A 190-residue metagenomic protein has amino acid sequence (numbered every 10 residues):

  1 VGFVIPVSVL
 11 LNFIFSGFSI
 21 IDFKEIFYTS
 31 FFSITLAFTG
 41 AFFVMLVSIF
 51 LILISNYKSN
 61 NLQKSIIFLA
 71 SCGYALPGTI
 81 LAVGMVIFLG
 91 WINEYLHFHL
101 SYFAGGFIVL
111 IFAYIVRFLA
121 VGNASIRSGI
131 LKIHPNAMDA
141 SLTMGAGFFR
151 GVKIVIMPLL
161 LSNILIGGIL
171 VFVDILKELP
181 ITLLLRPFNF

Functional and structural regions predicted by a protein language model:
I5-N12, L46-L51, I80, V109-F112 (+3 more regions): Membrane-embedded alpha-helices of multi-pass transport/permease systems
V7-F43, K58-Q63: Periplasmic/extracellular loop-to-transmembrane helix junction in inner-membrane transport proteins
S16, I20-Y28, N61-S65, T79-V116 (+3 more regions): Membrane-interfacial helix termini and adjacent extracytoplasmic/periplasmic loops of multi-pass transporters
S30, S55, C72, S128 (+1 more regions): Short hydrophobic faces within alpha-helices
G40-A70, A137, G151-V155: Transmembrane-helix boundary motif in ABC transporter permease subunits
V116, N123-I126, H134, F148-K177: Transmembrane alpha-helices
V173-F190: Glycine-rich helix-loop "coupling/hinge" segments at transmembrane-helix boundaries in multipass transporters
